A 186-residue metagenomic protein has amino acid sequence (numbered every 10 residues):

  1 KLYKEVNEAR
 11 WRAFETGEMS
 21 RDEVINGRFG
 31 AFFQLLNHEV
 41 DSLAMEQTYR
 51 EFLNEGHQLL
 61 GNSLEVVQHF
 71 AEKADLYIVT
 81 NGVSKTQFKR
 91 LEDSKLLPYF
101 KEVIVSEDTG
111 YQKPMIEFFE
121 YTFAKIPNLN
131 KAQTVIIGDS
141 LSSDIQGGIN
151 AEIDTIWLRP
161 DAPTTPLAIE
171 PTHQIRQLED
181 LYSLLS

Functional and structural regions predicted by a protein language model:
K1-G61: N-terminal helical cap/lid subdomain that shapes the substrate entry/recognition surface in HAD-like hydrolases
L2, G27-A31, T48, E65 (+4 more regions): Alpha-helical elements of Rossmann-like donor-binding domains used by nucleotide-donor carbohydrate transfer enzymes
L35-L36, K73, K125-I126: Alpha-helical structural context
V40, Q68, V83-S186: Asp-based, Mg2+/Mn2+-dependent phosphohydrolase catalytic module
N62-K73: Catalytic-core regions built around general acid/base machinery
K73-A74, E152: Glycine-centered short loops/turns at secondary-structure junctions
Y77: Conserved serine/cysteine hydrolase catalytic core
T80: Conserved phosphate-coupling serine/threonine residues in phosphotransfer and NTP-handling enzymes
